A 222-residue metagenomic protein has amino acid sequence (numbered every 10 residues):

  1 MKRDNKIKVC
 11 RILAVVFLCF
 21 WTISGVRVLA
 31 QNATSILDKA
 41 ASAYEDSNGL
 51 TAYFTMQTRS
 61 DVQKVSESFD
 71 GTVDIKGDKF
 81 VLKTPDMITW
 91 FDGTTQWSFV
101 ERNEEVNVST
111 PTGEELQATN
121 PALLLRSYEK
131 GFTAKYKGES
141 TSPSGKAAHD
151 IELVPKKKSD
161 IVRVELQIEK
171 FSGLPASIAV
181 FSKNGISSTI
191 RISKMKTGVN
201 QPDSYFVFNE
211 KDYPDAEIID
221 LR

Functional and structural regions predicted by a protein language model:
M1-V9: N-terminal secretory signal peptides that target proteins for export/translocation
K2, G25-V65, D78, D212-R222: N-terminal leader/targeting segments and the immediate start of mature chains
L13-G25: Bacterial N-terminal signal peptides
M56-T58, V100-E101, A179-S182: Beta-turn initiation residues at beta-strand->coil junctions
D70-T119, S188-T189: An acidic-aromatic
P111-A147: Flexible, surface-exposed loop/linker segments and immediately adjacent secondary-structure boundaries
T133-P214, I219-L221: Gly/Pro-enriched, hydrophobic low-complexity segments that function as extracytoplasmic propeptides/linkers
